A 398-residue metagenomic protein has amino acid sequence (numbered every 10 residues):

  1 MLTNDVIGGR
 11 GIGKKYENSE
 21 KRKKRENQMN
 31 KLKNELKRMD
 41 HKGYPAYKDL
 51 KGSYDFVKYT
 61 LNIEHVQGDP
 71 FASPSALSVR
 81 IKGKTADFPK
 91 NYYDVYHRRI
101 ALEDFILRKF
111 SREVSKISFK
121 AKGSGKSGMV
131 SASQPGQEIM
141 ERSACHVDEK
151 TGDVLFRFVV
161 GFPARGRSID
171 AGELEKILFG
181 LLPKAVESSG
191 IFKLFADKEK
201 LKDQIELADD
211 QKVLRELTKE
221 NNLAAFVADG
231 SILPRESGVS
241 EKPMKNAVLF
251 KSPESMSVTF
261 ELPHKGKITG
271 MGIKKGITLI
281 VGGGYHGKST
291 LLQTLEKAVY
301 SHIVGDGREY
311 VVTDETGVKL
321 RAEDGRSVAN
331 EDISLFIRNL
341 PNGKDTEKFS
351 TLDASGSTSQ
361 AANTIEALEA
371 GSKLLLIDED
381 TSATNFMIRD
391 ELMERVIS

Functional and structural regions predicted by a protein language model:
V6-N222, L233: N-terminal accessory targeting/assembly segments
I191-F195, E199-V248, V304, R308 (+2 more regions): Long, charge-dense accessory insertions within large macromolecular proteins
E236-K267: N-terminal pre-Walker A segment at the start of P-loop NTPase domains
I268-E296: Glycine-rich phosphate-binding P-loop
A298-I337: AAA+/P-loop NTPase substrate/partner-engagement loops
R326, N339-S357, D390-S398: Flexible beta-alpha connector loops of hexameric P-loop NTPases
S355-G356, Q360-A367: Conserved alpha-helical scaffold flanking the Walker A/P-loop in AAA+ ATPase domains
L368-S398: Conserved P-loop NTPase nucleotide-binding/switch module
